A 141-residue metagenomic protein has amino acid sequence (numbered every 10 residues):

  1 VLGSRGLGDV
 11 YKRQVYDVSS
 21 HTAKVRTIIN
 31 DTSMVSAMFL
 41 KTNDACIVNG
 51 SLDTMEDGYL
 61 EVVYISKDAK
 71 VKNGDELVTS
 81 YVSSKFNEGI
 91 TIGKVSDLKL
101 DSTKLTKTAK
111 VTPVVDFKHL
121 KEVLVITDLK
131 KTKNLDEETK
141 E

Functional and structural regions predicted by a protein language model:
S4-E141: A secondary-structure micro-motif
